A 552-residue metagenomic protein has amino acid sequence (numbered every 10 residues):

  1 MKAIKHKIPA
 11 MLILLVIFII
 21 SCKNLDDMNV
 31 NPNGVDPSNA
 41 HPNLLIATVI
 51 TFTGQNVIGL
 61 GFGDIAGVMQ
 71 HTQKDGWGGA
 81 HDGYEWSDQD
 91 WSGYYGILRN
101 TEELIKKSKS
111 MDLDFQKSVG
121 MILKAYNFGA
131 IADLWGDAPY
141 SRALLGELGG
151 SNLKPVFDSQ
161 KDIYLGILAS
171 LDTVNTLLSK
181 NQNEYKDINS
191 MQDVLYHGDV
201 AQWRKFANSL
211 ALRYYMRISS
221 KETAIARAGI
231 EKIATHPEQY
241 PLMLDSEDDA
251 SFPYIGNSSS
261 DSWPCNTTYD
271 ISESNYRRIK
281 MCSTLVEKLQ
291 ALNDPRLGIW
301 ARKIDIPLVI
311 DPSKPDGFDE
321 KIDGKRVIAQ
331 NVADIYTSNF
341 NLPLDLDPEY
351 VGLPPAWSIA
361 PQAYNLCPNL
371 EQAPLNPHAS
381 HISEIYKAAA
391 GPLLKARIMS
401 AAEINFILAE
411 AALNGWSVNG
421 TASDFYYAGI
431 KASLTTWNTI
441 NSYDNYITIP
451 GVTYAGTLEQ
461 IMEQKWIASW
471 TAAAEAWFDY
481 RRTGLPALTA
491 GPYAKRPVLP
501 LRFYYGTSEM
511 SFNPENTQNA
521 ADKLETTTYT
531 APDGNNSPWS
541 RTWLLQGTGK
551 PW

Functional and structural regions predicted by a protein language model:
M1-P32: Bacterial Sec-dependent N-terminal signal peptides
I4-I8, A409, I461: Gram-positive Sec-dependent secretion signals
C22-G67, H71-G76, Y84-S87, S92-Y95 (+4 more regions): Membrane-proximal, proline-rich intrinsically disordered regions
L25-M28, I385-Y386, N441-N445: Short acidic (Asp/Glu) and glycine-rich catalytic loops that position anionic groups and cofactors
A40, M69-L123, G129-A432, A455-G456 (+1 more regions): Structured, solvent-exposed acidic/aromatic patches
N405, L413-W416, I430-W552: C-terminal functional modules
